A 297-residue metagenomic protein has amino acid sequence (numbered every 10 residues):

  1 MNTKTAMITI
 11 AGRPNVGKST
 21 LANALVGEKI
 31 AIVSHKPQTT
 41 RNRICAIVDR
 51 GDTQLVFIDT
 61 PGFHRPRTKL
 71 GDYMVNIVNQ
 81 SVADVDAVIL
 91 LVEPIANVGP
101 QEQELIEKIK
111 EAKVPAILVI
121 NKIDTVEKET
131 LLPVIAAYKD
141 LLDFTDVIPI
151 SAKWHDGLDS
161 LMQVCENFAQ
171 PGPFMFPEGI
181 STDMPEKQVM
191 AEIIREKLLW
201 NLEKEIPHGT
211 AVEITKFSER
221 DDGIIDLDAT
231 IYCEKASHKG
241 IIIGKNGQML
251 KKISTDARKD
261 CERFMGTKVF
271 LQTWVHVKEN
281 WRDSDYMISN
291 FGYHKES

Functional and structural regions predicted by a protein language model:
M1-D84, V92: Conserved G1/Walker A P-loop phosphate-binding module
G17, G157, M249: Conserved glycine(s) of the Walker
E28, I47-G51, P66, S81 (+9 more regions): Conserved, well-folded catalytic cores of nucleic-acid-processing and energy-transducing macromolecular machines
T40, H64-R65, N97-V98, V126-E127 (+1 more regions): Catalytic P-loop NTPase motifs of RecA-like helicase/translocase cores
D49-Q54, N76-V147, S218-D221: Conserved C-terminal guanine-recognition region of P-loop GTPase G domains, centered on the G4
D59, N121, S151: Active-site glycine-centered loops adjacent to acidic/histidine catalytic or metal-binding residues that shape
P115, D124-T182, E186: Canonical P-loop GTPase G-domain recognition
E186-S297: P-loop NTP-binding site
